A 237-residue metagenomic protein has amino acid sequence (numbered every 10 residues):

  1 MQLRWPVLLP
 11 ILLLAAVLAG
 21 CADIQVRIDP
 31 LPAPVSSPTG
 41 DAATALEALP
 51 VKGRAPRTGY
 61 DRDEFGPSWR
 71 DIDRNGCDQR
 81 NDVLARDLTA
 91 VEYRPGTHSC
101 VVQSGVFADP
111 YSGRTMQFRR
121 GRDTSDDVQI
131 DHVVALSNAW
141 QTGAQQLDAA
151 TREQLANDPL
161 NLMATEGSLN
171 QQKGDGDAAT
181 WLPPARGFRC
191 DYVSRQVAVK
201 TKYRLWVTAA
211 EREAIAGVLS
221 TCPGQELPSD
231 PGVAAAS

Functional and structural regions predicted by a protein language model:
M1-L9: Bacterial N-terminal signal peptides that target proteins for export
L9, L13-L14, I28: Low-complexity, glycine/serine/proline-rich disordered segments that function as export/translocation leaders
L12, R62-E64, G121: N-terminal hydrophobic alpha-helix used for membrane targeting or insertion
V17-G20: C-terminal motif of bacterial Sec signal peptides marking the signal peptidase cleavage site
A22-Q25: Bacterial signal peptide processing site
P30-P110, R114: Cell wall/extracellular polymer interaction/catalysis modules
Y111-S237: Domain-level detector of nuclease and nuclease-like folds in predominantly extracellular/periplasmic contexts
